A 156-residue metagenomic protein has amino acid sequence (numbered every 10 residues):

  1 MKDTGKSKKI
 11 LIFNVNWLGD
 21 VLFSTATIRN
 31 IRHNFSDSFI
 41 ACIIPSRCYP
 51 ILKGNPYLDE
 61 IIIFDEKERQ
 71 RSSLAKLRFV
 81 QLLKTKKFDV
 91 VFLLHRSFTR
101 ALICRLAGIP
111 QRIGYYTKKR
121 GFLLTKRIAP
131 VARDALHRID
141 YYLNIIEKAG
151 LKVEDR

Functional and structural regions predicted by a protein language model:
M1-R156: Catalytic machinery of carbohydrate-active enzymes, primarily nucleotide-sugar-dependent glycosyltransferases
